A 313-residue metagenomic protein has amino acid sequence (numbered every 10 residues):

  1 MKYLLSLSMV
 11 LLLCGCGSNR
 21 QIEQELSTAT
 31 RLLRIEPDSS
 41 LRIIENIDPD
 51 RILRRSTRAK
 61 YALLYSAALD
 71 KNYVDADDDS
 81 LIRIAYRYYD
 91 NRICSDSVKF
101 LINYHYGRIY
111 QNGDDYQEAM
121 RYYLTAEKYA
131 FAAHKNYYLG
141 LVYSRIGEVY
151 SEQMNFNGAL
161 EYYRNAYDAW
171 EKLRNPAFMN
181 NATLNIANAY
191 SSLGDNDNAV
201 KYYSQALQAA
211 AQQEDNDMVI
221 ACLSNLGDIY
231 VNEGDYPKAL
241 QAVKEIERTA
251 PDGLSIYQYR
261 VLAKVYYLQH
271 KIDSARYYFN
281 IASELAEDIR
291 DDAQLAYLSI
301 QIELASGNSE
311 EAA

Functional and structural regions predicted by a protein language model:
M1-L4: Positively charged n-region of N-terminal signal peptides that target proteins for export
S8-M9, G15-A313: A "functional boundary" signal
